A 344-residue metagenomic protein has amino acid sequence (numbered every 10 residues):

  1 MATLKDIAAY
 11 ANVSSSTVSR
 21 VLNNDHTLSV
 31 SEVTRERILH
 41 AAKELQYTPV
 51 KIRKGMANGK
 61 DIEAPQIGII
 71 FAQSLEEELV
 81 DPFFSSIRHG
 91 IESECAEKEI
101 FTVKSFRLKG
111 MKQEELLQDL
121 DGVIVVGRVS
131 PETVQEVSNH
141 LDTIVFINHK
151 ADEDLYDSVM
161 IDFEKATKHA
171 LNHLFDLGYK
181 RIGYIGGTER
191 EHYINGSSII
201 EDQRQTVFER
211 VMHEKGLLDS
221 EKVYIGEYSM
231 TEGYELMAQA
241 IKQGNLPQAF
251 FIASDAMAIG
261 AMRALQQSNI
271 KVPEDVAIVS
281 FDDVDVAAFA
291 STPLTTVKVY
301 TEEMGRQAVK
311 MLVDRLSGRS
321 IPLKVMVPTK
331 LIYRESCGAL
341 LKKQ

Functional and structural regions predicted by a protein language model:
M1-N58: N-terminal helix-turn-helix DNA-binding module of bacterial transcription factors
A2, G59-N172, D176, I241-K242 (+1 more regions): Alpha-helical recognition/docking segments in bacterial nutrient-uptake and carbohydrate-utilization systems
S19, A57-E77, R181-I194: Short beta-strand segments enriched in small/hydrophobic residues
I67, I144, I182, D275-V276 (+1 more regions): Structural signal for hydrophobic
G68, D119-V126, G183-G186, V223 (+2 more regions): Periplasmic-binding protein-like
S74-S85, F106-M111, V159-H169, I185-L236 (+4 more regions): Hinge/beta->alpha junction and helix N-cap segments in small-molecule ligand-binding domains
A238-Q344: Flexible loop/turn connectors
